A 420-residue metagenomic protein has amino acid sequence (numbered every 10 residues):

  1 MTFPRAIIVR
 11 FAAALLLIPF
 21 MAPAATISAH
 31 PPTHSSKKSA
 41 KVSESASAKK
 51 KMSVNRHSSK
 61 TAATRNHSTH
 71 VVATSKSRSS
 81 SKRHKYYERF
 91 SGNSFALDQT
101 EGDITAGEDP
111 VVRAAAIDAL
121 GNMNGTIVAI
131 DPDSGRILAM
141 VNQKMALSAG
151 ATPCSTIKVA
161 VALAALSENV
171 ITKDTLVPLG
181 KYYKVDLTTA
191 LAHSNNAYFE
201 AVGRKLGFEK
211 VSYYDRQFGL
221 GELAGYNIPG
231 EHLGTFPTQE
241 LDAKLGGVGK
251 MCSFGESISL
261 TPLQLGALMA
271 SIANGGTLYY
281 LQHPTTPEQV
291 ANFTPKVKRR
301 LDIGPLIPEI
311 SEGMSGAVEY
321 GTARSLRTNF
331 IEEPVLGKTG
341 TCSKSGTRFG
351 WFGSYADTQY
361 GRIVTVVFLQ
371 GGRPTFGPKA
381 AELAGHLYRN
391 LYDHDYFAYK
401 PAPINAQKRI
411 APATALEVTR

Functional and structural regions predicted by a protein language model:
M1-P31: Sec-dependent N-terminal signal peptides
A25-T126, F397-R420: Extracytoplasmic/periplasmic proteins that interact with beta-lactams or build/remodel peptidoglycan
D98-A106, K144-A151, L176-P178, K184-T189 (+5 more regions): Second-shell loop/turn segments in exported
D109, R113-I117, I157, L187-L191 (+9 more regions): Extracytoplasmic/secreted envelope proteins and their assembly/folding machinery, especially bacterial periplasmic
A116-A119, G135, G150-D174, A190 (+4 more regions): Active-site SXXK
D118-K144, T365: A short, well-structured edge-of-sheet supersecondary motif
G125, L176-T238, K244-G266, N274: Active-site-adjacent helix/loop patches that line small-molecule binding or acyl-intermediate pockets
V248-T285, Q289-K296, Y320-A398, T419: Active-site beta-strand/loop architecture of penicillin-binding DD-peptidases
